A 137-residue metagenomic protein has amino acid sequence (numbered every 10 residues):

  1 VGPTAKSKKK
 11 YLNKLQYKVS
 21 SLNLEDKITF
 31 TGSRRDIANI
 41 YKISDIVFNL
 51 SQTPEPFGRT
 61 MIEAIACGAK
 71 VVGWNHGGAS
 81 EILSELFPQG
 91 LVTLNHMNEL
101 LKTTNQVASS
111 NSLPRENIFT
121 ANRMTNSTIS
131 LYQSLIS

Functional and structural regions predicted by a protein language model:
S7-L12, E25-S33, I40: Active-site donor-binding acidic/aromatic loop of nucleotide-activated sugar and phosphosugar transferases involved
A38, M61-A66, S80-E81: Short alpha-helical segment that forms part of, or immediately flanks, the ligand-binding pocket in carbohydrate-active
S44: An anion/phosphate-binding loop that grips the pyrophosphate of nucleotide cofactors and donors
V47-N49: A short hydrophobic beta-strand element within the catalytic core of glycosyltransferases that build diverse glycans
Q52-G58, S80-E81: Nucleotide-sugar-dependent
K70-G73: Short hydrophobic beta-strand element within catalytic cores of glycosyltransferases and related nucleotide-activated
S80-N105: Change "using UDP/GDP/dTDP sugars" to "using nucleotide sugars
A108-S137: A charged, aromatic-enriched C-terminal amphipathic alpha-helix characteristic of glycosyltransferases across folds
